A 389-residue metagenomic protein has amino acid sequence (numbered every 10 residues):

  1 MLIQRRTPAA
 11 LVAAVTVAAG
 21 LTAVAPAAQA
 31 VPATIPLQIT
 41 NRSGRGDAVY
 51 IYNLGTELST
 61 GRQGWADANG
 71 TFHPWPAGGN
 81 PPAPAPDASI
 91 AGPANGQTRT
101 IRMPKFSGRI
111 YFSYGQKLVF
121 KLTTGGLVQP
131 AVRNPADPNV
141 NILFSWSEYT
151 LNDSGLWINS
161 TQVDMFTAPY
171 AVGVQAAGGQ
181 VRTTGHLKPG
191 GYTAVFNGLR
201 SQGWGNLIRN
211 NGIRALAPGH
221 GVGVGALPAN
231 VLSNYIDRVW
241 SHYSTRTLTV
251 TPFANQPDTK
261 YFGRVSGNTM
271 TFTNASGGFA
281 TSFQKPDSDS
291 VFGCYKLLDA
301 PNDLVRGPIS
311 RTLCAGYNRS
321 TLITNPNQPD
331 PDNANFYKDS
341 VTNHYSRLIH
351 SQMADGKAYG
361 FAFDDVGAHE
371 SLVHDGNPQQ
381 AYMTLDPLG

Functional and structural regions predicted by a protein language model:
M1-A30: Secretory targeting and sorting signals
V31-G389: Extracellular low-complexity, O-glycosylation-prone Ser/Thr/Pro/Gly-rich "stalks" and linkers flanking catalytic
